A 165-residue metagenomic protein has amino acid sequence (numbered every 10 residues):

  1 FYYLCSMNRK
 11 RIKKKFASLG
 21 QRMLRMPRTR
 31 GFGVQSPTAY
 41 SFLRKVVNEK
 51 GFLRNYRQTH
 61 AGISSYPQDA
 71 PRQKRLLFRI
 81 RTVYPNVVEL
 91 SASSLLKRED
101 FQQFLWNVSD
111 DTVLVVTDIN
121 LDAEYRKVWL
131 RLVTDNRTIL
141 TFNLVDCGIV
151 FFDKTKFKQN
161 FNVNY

Functional and structural regions predicted by a protein language model:
Y2-V113, N120-Y165: A short alpha-helical cap/connector motif
